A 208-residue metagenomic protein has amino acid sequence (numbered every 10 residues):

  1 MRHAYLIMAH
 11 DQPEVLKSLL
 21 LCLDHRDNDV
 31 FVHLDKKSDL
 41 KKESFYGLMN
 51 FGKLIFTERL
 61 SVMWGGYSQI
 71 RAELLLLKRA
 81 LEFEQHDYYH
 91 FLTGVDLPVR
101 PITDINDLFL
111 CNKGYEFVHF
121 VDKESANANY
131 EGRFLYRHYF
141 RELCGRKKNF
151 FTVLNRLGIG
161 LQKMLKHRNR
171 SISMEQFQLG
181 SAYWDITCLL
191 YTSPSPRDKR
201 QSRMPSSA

Functional and structural regions predicted by a protein language model:
M1-I7, E14: N-proximal low-complexity "stem/linker" segments adjacent to membrane-targeting elements
L21-D27: Short, acidic, metal-binding catalytic loop of nucleotide-sugar glycosyltransferases
D27-T57: Acidic donor-binding segment of Leloir-type glycosyltransferases
F51-F83: Active-site-proximal specificity loops/subdomain of glycosyltransferases
Y89: Short aromatic/hydrophobic "clamp" motif used to bind/position activated sugar donors
P101-A128: Conserved donor-nucleotide/metal-binding helix-loop-beta segment in metal-dependent transferases, i.e., the alpha-helix
L154-D185: A conserved mid-domain beta-alpha-beta active-site/ligand-binding segment of alpha/beta enzyme cores
Y191-D198: Conserved small/polar residues in nucleotide/adenosyl-binding loops
